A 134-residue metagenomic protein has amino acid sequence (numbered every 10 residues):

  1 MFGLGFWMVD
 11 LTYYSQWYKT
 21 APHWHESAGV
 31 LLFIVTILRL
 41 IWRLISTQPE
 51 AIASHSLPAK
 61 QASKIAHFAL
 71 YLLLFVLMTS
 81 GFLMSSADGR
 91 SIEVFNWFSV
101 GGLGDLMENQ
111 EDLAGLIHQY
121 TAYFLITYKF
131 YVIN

Functional and structural regions predicted by a protein language model:
M1-N134: Membrane-embedded alpha-helical bundles that constitute the cytochrome b-like, heme-associated redox core of multi-pass
